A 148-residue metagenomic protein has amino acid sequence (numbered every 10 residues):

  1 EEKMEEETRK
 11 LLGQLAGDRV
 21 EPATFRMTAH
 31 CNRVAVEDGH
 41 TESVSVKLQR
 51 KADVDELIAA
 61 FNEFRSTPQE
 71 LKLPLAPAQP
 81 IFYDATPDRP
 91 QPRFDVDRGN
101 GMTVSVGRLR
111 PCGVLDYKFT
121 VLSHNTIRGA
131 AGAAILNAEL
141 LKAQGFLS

Functional and structural regions predicted by a protein language model:
E1-D116: C-terminal substrate-binding/catalytic lobe of Rossmann-fold NAD(P)-dependent oxidoreductases
D116-S148: Generic C-terminus detector
